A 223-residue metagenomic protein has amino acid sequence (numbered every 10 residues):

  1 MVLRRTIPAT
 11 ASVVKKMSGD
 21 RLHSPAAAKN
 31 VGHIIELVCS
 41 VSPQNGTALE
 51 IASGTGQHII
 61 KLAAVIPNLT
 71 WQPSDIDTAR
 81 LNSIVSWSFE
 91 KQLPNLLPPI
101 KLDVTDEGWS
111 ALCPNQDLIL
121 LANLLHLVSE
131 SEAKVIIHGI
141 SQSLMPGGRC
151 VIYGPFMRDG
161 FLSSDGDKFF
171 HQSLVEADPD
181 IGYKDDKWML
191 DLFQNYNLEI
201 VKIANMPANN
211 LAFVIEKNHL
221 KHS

Functional and structural regions predicted by a protein language model:
V2-Q44: Class I SAM-dependent methyltransferase Rossmann-like catalytic core, especially the SAM/SAH-binding loop
L49, Q57-E107: Class I SAM-dependent methyltransferase SAM/SAH-binding core
A52: Conserved S-adenosyl-L-methionine
S110-L118: A short acidic, Gly/Pro-enriched loop at the edge of an enzyme's catalytic core that lines a small-molecule cofactor
L127-I140: A short, conserved alpha-helix within the catalytic core of class I
G147-F156: Conserved beta-strand signature within the Rossmann-like core of class I S-adenosyl-L-methionine
D180-N197: Short alpha-helix
L198-S223: Core SAM-dependent methyltransferase catalytic element
